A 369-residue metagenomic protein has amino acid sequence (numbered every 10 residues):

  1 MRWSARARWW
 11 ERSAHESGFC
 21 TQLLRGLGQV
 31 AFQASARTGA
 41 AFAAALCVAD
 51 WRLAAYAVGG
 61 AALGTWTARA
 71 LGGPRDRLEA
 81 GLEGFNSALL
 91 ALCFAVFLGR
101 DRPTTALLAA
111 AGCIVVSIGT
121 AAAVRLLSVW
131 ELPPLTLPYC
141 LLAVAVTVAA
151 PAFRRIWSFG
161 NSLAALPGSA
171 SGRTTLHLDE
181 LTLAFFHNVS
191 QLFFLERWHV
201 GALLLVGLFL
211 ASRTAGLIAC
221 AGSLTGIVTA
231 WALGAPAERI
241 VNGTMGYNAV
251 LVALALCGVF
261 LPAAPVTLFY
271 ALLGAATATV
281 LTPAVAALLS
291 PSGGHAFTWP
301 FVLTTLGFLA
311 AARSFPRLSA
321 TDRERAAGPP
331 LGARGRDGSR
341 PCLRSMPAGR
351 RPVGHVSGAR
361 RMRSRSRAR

Functional and structural regions predicted by a protein language model:
M1-G73, H187-L195, V200-A211, A230 (+5 more regions): N-terminal signal-anchor module of multipass membrane proteins
A41-C47, E79, L89-G99, L203-L208 (+4 more regions): Generic transmembrane alpha-helix signature in multi-pass membrane proteins, especially transporters/channels
V48-G59, A80, R102-C113, N188-E196 (+1 more regions): Structural signature of hydrophobic alpha-helical transmembrane segments
A49-A54, A70-L82, R100-A106, A122-P133 (+2 more regions): Membrane-helix interface "capping/anchor" motifs
R52, Y56, G60-G64, A68 (+22 more regions): Alpha-helical transmembrane segments in multi-pass membrane proteins
P74-L89, E131-P133, G216-A221, E238-L251 (+1 more regions): Short, non-helical or kinked segments that cap or interrupt transmembrane helices
L82, S87-S169, S290, G294: Membrane-interface helix-loop-helix junctions at boundaries between adjacent transmembrane segments
L137-F194, P330-G338: Long hydrophobic alpha-helical segments that form multi-pass transmembrane helix bundles in integral membrane proteins
